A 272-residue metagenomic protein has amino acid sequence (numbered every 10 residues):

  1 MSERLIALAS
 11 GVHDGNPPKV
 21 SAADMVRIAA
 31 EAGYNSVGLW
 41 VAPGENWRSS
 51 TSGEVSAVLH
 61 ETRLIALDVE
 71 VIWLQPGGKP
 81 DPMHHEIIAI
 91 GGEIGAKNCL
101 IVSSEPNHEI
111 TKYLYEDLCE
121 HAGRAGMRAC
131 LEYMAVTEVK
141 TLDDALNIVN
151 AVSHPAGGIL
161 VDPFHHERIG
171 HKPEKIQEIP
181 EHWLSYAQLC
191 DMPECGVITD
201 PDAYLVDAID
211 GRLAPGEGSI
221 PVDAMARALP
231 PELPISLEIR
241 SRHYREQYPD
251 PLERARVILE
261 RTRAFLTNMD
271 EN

Functional and structural regions predicted by a protein language model:
M1-G15, K19-G33, G92-G95, L142-G157 (+2 more regions): Histidine-acidic metal/acid-base catalytic patches
L5-S21, E70-D81, S103-H108: Active-site mouth loops of central-metabolism enzymes
V12-D14, V41-P43, I72-Q75, S104-N107 (+4 more regions): Active-site-proximal loop/turn and secondary-structure-junction residues that shape catalytic pockets, frequently
D24-R27, E61, I65, Q75-I159 (+2 more regions): Active-site acidic/histidine proton-transfer and metal-coordination neighborhood in alpha/beta enzyme cores
N35-A42, I65-V71, K97-L100: Short, well-structured secondary-structure segments
S36-E61: Glycine-rich, proline-tolerant flexible connector loops at the mouths of alpha/beta enzymes
G38, D68, L100, C130 (+2 more regions): Conserved beta-strand positions in the central sheet of alpha/beta enzyme cores
N46-S50, I72-I87, E109, P201-I209 (+2 more regions): Surface-exposed, active-site-proximal loop segments in enzymatic domains
